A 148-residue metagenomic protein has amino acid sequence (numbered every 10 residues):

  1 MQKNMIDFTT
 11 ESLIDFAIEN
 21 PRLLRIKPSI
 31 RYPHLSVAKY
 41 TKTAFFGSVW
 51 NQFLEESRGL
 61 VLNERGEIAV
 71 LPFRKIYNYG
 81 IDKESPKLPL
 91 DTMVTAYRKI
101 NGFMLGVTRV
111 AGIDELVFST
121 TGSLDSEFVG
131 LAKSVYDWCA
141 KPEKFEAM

Functional and structural regions predicted by a protein language model:
M1-F103, S123-V135: Active-site-proximal "nucleotidyltransferase
V94, E115-L116: Short active-site oxyanion
N101, G112-I113: Short strand-connecting beta-turns/loops that link adjacent beta-strands
L105-R109: Short beta-strand scaffold segments in enzyme catalytic cores
V117-M148: Compact, glycine/acidic-enriched structural inserts
